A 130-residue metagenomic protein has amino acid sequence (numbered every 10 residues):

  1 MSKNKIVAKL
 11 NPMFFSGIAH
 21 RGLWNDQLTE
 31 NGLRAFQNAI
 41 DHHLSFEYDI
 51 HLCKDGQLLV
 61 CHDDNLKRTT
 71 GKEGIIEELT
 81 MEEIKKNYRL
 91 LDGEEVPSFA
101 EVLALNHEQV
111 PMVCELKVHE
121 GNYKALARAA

Functional and structural regions predicted by a protein language model:
M1-A130: Phosphate-group recognition and catalysis centered on beta-loop-alpha active-site segments
